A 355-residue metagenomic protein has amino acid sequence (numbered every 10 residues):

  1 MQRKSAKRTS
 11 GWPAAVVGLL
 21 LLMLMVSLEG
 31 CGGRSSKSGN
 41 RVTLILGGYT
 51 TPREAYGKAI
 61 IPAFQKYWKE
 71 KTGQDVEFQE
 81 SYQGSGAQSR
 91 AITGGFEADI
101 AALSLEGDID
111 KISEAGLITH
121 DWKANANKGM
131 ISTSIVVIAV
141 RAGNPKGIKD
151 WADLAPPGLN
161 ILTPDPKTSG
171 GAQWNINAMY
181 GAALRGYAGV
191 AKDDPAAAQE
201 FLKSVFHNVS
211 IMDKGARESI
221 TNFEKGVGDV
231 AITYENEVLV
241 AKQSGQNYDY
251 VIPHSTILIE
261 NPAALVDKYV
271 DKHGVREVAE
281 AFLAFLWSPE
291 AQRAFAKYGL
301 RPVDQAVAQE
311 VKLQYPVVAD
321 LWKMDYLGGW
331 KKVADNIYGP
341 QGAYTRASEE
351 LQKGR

Functional and structural regions predicted by a protein language model:
M1-T43: Short, low-complexity disordered leader/linker segments with a strong preference for bacterial N-terminal type II
C31-A115, W122-N125, Y234, R355: Early extracytoplasmic/lumenal segment of secretory-pathway proteins
G39-R41, G73-D75, Q83, A87 (+8 more regions): Extracytoplasmic
I61, Q65-E70, T93, E97 (+11 more regions): Sec-exported extracytoplasmic/periplasmic mature domains
S113-R185: A conserved helix-loop-strand patch within extracytoplasmic ligand-binding domains of the periplasmic binding
M130-I135, A196-F206, D213, S244-R276 (+1 more regions): Periplasmic-binding protein-like
Y187-P253: Ligand-binding pocket segment of bilobal, Venus flytrap-like solute-binding proteins
V270-R355: Extracellular/periplasmic juxtamembrane helices and adjacent flexible linkers that interface with membrane partners
